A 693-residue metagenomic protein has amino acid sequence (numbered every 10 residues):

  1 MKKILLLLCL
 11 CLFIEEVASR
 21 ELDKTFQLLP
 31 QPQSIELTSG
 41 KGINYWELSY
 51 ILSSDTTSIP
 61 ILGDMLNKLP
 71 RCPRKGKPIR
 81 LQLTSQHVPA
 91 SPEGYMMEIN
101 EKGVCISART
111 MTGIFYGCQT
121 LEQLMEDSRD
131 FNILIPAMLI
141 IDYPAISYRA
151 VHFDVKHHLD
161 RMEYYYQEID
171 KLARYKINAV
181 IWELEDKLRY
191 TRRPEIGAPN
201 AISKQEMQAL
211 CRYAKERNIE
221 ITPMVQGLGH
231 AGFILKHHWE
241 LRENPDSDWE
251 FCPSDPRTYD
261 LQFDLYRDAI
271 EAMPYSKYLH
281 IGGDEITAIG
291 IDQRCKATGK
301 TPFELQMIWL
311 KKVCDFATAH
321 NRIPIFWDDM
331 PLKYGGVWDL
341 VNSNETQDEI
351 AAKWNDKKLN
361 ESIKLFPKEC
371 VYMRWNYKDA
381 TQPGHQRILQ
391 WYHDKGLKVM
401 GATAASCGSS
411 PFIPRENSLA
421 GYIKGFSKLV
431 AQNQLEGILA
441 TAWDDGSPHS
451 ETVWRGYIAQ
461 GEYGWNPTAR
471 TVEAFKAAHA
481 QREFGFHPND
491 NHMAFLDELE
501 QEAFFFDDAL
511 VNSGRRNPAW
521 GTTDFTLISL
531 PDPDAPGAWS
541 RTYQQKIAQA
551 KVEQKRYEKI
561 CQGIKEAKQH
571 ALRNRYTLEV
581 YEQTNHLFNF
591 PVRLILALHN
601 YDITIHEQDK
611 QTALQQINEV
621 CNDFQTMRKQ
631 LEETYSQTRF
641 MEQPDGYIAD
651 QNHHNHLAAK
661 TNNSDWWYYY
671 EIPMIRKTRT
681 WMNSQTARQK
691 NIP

Functional and structural regions predicted by a protein language model:
M1-K24: Bacterial Sec-dependent N-terminal signal peptides
R20-I146, L241: Contiguous, structured surface segment used for ligand recognition
L22, L28-S39, A209-R212, Y259-R267 (+3 more regions): Substrate-binding groove of N-acetylhexosamine-processing glycoside hydrolases
I59-L66, F115-C118, E122, M162 (+7 more regions): Extracytoplasmic/secreted envelope proteins and their assembly/folding machinery, especially bacterial periplasmic
L62-M65, L69, C118-M125, Y164-K171 (+4 more regions): Short, Φ-rich (hydrophobic/aromatic) sequence segments
R71, W182, A440: Short beta-strand and adjacent tight-turn residues that come in two discontinuous sequence segments and form the edges
A137-K156, M400-S409: N-terminal small/glycine-rich loop or linker at the start of catalytic domains across soluble metabolic enzymes
A145-M330, G336-W338, N344-D348, V371-M373: Substrate-binding cleft of carbohydrate-active enzyme catalytic domains
